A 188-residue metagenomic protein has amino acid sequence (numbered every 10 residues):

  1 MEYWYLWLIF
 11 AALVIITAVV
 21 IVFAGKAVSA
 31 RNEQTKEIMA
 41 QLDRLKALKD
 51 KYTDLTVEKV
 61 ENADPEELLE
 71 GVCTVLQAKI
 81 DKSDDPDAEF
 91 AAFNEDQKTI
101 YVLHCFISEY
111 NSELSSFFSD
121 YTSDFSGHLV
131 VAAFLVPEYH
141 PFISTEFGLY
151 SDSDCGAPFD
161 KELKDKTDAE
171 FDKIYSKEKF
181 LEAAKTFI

Functional and structural regions predicted by a protein language model:
M1-K36: N-terminal signal-anchor transmembrane alpha helix of single-pass membrane proteins, serving as the membrane-anchoring
G25-E95, L103: N-terminal topogenic membrane-targeting module
E67-E70, D81, Y101, T122-A132: Amphipathic alpha-helical "stem/stalk" segments
V75-K82, E109, D120, V136-H140 (+4 more regions): Surface-exposed polar/charged interaction patches
A91-F117, D165-Y175: Membrane-interacting alpha-helical segments
E95, S115-S153: Amphipathic alpha-helical packing elements
G148, G156-I188: BTB/POZ-protein C-terminal extensions
